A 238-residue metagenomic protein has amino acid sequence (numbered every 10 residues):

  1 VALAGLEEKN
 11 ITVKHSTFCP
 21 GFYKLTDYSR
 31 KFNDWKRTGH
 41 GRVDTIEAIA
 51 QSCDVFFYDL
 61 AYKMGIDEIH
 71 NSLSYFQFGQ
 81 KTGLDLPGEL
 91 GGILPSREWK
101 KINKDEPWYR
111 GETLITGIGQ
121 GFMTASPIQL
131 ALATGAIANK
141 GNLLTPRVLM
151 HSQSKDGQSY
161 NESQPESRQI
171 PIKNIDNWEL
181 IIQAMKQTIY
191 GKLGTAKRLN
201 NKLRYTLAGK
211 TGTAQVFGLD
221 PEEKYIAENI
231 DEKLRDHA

Functional and structural regions predicted by a protein language model:
L3-A238: Beta-lactam-recognizing serine transpeptidase/beta-lactamase-like catalytic domain environment
